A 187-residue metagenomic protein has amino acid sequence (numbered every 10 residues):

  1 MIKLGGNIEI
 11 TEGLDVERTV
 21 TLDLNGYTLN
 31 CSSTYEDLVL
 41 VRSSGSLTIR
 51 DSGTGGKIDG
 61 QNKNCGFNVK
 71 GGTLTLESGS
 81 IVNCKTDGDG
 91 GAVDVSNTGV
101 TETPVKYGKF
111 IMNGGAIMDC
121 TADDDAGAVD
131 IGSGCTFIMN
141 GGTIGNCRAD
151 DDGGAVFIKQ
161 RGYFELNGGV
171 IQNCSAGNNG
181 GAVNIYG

Functional and structural regions predicted by a protein language model:
M1-T11: Acidic Gly/Asp/Thr-rich repetitive segments characteristic of extracellular carbohydrate-active and adhesion proteins
K3, T21-D23: Short, conserved beta-strand segments within well-ordered enzyme catalytic domains that often line or immediately flank
E9-T21, N30-D51, D59-L74, D87-V105 (+3 more regions): Extracellular beta-strand-rich solenoid/capping regions of secreted or surface-exposed proteins that bind or remodel
G26-Y35, R50-N64, E77-D89, E102 (+5 more regions): Beta-strand-rich solenoid/repeat architectures in extracellular/passenger domains of polysaccharide-targeting enzymes
